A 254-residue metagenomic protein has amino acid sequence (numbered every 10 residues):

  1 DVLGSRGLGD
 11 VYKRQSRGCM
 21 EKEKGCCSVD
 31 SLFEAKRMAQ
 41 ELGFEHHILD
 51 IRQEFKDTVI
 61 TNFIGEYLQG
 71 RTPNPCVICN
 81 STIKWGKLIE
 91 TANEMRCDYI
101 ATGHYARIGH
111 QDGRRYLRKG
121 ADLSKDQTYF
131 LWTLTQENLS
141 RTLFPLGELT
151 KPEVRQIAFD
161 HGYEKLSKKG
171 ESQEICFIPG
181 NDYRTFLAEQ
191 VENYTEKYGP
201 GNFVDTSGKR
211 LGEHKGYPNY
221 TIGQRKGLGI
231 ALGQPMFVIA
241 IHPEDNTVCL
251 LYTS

Functional and structural regions predicted by a protein language model:
D1-Y12, Y252: Single conserved hydrophobic/aromatic residue that forms the stacking wall/gate of nucleotide- or nucleobase-binding
S16-V29, L42, K56-E148: Active-site adenylate/phosphate-handling loop in enzymes that bind or generate adenylated species
S28-R37: N-terminal glycine-rich dinucleotide-binding loop that anchors FAD/FMN and/or NAD(P) in oxidoreductases
A35, L88, V154: Aromatic/hydrophobic pocket-lining residues that form π-stacking "cages" and hydrophobic walls in ligand
D50-I51: Long intrinsically disordered, low-complexity regulatory regions enriched in proline and serine/threonine that occur
A101-R107, G113-S254: AMP-forming adenylation/ATP pyrophosphatase catalytic core
